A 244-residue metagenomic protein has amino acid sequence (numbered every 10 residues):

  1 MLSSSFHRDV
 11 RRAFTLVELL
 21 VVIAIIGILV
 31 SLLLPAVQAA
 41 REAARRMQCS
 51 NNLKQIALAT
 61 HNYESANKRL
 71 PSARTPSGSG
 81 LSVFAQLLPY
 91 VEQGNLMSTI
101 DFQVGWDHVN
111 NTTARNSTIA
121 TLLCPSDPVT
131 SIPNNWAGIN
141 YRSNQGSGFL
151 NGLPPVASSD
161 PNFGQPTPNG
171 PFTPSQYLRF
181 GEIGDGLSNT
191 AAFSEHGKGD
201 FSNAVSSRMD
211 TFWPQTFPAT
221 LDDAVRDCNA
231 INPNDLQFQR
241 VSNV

Functional and structural regions predicted by a protein language model:
M1-V10: N-terminal secretory signal peptides that target proteins for export/translocation
S5, L19-I23, P35-V37, L153-V156 (+1 more regions): Low-complexity, intrinsically disordered/propeptide-like segments
S5, L33-A36, R41, E64 (+1 more regions): Structural motif corresponding to the C-terminal cap of alpha-helices
D9, A36, R240-N243: Detector for intrinsically disordered, low-structure N-terminal pre-sequences
D9-R12, S117: Short, solvent-exposed coil/turn segments
R11-R45, Q55: N-terminal single-pass transmembrane signal-anchor helix
I28, A43-V244: Surface-exposed loop/linker segments characteristic of extracytoplasmic
